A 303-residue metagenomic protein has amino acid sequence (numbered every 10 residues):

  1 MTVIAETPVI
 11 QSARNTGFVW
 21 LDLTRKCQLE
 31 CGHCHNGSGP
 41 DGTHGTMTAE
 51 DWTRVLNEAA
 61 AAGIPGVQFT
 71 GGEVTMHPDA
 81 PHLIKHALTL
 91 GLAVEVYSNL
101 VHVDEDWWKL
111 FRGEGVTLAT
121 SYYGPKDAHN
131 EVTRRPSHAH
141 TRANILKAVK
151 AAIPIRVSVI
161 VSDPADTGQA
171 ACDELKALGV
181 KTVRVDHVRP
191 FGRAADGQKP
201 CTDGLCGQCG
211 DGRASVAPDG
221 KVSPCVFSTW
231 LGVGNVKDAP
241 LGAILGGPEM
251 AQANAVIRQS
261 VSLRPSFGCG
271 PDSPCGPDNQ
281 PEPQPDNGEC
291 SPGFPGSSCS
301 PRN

Functional and structural regions predicted by a protein language model:
M1-I10, N15, S228-N303: Flexible mid-to-C-terminal extensions adjoining Fe-S/redox cofactors in radical SAM and related proteins
M1-K109, G113-E114: Conserved alpha-helical substructure of the radical SAM core
R14-F18, V180, D211, G270: Sequence-level motif detector for i,i+2 pairs with an aromatic at +2
W20, T24-C27, K199-T202, P218 (+2 more regions): Residue-level signal for mature regions of secreted extracellular proteins and peptides
R25, G32, G204-G207, S223 (+4 more regions): Secreted/extracellular small peptides and ectodomain modules produced from precursors
C34, S38, A59, P136 (+4 more regions): Alpha-helix boundary/capping residues
E50-R54, T89, K109, A143 (+4 more regions): Polar/charged alpha-helical tracts
K109, G113-A239, A243-G246: Radical SAM enzyme [4Fe-4S]-AdoMet core and its adjacent flexible, acidic and glycine-rich loops/tails across
